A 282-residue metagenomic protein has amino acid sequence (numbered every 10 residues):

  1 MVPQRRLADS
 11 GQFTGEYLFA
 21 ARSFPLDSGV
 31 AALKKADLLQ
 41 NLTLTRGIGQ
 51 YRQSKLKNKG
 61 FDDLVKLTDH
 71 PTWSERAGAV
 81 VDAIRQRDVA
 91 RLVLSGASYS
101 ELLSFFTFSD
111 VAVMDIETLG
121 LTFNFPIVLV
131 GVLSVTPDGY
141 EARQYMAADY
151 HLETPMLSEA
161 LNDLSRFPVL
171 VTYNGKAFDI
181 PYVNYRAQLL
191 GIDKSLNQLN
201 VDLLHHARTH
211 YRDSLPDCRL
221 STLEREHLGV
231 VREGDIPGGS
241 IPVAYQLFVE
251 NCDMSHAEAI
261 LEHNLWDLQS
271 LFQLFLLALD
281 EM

Functional and structural regions predicted by a protein language model:
M1-T107: N-terminal accessory regions of nucleic-acid-interacting proteins
P71-T72, V201-L204, I241-Y245: Short, conserved phosphate-binding/catalytic loop or strand-edge motifs used in phosphoryl-/nucleotidyl-transfer
Y99-L103, I116-L121, E159-A160: Catalytic micro-motifs at enzyme active sites that drive phosphoryl/nucleotidyl and oxygen chemistry
S109-L119, N264: Two-metal-ion RNase H-like nuclease active-site motif
D115-E117, D179, D202, D267: Acidic active-site catalytic centers that drive phospho-/nucleotidyl reactions and related ester hydrolyses
E117, N124-T136: Acidic, metal-ligating active-site segments
V132, P137-L228: Conserved DEDDh/DEDDy metal-dependent 3′-5′ exonuclease domain
L223-M282: Acidic, Mg2+-coordinating catalytic module of metal-dependent nucleases/exonucleases that use a two-metal-ion mechanism
